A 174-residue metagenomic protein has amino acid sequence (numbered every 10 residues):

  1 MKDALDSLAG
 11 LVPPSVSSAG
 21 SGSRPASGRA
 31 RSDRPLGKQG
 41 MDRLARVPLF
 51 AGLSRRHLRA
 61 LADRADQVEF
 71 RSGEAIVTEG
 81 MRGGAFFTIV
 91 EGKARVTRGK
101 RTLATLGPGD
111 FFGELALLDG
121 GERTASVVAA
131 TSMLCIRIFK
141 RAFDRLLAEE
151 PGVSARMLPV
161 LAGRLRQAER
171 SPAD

Functional and structural regions predicted by a protein language model:
M1-D174: Cytosolic regulatory regions built on CNB/CRP/Popeye-like sensor folds
